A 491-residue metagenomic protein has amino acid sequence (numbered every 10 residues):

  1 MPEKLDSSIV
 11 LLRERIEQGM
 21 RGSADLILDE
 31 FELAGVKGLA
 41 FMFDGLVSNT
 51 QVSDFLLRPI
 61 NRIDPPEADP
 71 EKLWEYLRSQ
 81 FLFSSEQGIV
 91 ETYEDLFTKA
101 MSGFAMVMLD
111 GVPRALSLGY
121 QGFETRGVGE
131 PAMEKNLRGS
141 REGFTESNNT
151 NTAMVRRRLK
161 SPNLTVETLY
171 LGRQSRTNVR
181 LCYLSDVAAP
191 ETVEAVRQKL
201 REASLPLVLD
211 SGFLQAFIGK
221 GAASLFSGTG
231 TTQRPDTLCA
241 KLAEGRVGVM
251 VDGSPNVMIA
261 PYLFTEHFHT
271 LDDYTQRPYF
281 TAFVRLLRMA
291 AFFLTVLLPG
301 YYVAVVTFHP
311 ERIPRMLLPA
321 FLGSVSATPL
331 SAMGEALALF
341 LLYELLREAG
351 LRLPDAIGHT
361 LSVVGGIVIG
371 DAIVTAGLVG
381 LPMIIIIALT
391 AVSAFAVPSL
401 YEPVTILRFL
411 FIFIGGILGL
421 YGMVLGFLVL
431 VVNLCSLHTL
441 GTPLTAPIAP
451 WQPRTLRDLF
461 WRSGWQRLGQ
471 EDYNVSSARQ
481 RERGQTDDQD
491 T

Functional and structural regions predicted by a protein language model:
M1-L297, Y301, R315, C435-T491: Membrane-embedded alpha-helical signal segments
Y301, E311-T491: Generic detector of multi-pass transmembrane helix bundles and their immediately adjacent loops in polytopic membrane
